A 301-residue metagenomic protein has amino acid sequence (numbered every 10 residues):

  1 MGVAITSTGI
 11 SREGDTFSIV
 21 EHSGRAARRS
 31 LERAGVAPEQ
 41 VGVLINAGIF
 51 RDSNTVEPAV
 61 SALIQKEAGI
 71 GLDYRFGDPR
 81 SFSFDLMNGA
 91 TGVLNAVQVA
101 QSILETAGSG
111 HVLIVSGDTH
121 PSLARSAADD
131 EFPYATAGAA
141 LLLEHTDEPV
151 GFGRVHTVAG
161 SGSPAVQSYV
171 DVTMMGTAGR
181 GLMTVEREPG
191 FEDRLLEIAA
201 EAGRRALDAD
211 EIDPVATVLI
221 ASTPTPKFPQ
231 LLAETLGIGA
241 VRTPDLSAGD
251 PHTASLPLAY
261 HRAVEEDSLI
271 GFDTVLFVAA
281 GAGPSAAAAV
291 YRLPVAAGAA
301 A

Functional and structural regions predicted by a protein language model:
M1-I49, S53-V56, A62-L72, L141 (+3 more regions): Conserved "HGTGT" condensation-loop signature of ketosynthase/thiolase-family condensing enzymes that catalyze
N54-L182, A263-A301: Acyl-thioester C-C bond-transforming condensing/cleaving domain
